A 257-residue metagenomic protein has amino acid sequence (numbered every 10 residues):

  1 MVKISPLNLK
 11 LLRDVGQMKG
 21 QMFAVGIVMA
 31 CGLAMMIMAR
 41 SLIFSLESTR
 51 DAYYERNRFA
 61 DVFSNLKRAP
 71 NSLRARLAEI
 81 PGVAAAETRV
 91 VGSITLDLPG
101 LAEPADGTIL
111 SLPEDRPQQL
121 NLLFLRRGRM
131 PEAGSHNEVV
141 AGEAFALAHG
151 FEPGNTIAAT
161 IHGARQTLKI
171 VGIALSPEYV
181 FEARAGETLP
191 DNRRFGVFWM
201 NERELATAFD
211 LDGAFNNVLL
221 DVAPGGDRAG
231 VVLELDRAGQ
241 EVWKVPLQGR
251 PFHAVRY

Functional and structural regions predicted by a protein language model:
M1-Y257: Membrane transport/envelope proteins' first extracytoplasmic loop
